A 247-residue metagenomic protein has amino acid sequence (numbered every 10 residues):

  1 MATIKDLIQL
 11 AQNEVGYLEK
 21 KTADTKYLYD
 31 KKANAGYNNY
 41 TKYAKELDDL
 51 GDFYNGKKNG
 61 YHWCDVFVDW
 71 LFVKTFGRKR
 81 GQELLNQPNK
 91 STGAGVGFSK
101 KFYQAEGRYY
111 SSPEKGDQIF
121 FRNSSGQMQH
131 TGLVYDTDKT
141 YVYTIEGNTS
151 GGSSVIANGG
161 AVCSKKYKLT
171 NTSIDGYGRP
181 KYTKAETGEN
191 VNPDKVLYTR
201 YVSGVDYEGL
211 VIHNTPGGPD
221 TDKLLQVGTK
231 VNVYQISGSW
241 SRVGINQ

Functional and structural regions predicted by a protein language model:
M1-T75: N-terminal capping segments
A2-Q9, G107-R108, S125-V205, P219-D220: Aromatic- and glycine-rich peptidoglycan recognition patches
Y17, F72-G81, Q235-G238: Short capping motifs at secondary-structure boundaries
T22-L47, I156-S164, L210-V227: Short, polar loop/linker segments at the starts of domains and inter-domain junctions
W63-V66, W70, N123, S239 (+1 more regions): Tryptophan-centric aromatic hotspots in well-structured domains and transmembrane helices
V73, F121-R122, Y135, G244-N246: A generic structural motif
R78-S153: ...with weaker cross-activation on analogous glycine-rich loops/strands in unrelated enzymes
V191-N246: Beta-loop motif signature
